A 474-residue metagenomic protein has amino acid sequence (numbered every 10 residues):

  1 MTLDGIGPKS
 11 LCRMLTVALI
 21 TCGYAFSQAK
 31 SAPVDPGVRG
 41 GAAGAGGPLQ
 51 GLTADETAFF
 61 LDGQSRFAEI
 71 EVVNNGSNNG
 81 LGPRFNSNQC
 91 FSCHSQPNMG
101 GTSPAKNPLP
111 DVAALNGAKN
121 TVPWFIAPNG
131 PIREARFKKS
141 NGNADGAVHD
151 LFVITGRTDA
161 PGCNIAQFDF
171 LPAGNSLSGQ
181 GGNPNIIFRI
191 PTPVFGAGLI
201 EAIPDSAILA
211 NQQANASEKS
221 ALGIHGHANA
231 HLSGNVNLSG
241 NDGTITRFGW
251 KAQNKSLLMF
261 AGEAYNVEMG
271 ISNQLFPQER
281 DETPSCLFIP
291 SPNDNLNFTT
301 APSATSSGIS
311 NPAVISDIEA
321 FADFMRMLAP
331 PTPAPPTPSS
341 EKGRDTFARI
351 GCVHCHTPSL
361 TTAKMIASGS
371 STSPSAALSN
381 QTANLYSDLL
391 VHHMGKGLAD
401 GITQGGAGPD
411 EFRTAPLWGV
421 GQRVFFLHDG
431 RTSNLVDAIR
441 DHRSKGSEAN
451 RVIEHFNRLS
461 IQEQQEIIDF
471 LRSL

Functional and structural regions predicted by a protein language model:
M1-T2, A147: Exposed, low-complexity/repetitive linear segments and helix-based recognition motifs, biased toward charged/polar
T2-L15: Bacterial N-terminal signal peptides that target proteins for export
G5-G7, G23, G397: Residue-identity detector for glycine
R13-G23: Bacterial N-terminal signal peptides
F26-L474: Periplasmic c-type cytochrome electron-transfer domains
